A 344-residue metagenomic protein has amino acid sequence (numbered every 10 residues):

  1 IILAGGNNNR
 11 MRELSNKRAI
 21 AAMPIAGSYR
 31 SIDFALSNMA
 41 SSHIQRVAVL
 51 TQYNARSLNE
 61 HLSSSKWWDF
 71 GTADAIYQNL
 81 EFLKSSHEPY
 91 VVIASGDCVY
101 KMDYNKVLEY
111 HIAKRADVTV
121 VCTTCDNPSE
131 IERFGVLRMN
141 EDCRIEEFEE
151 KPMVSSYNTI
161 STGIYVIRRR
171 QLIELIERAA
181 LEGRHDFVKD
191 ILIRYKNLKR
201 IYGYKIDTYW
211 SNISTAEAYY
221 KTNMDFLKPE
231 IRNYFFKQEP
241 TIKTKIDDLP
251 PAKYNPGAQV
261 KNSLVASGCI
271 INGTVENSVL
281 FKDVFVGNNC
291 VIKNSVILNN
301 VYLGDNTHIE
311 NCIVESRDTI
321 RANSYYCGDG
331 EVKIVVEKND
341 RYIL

Functional and structural regions predicted by a protein language model:
I1-F226, V335-V336: Unchanged
R170, R178-L344: Left-handed beta-helix
